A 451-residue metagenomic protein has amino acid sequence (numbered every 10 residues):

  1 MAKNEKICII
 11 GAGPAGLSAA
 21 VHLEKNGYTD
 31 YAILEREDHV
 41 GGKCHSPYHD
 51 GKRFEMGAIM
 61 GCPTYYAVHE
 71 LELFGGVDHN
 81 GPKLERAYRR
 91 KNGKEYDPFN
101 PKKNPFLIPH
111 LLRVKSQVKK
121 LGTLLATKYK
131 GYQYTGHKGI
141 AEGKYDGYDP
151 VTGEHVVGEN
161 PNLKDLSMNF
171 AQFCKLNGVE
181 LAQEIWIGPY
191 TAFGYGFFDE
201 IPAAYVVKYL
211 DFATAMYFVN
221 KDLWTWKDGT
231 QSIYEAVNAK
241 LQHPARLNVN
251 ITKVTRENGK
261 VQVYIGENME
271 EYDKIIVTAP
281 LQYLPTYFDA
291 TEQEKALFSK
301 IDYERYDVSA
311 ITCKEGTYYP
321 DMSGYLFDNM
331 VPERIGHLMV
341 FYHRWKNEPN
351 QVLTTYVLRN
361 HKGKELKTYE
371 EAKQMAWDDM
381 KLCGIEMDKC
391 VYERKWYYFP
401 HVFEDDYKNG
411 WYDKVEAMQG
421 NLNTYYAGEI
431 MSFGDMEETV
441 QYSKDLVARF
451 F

Functional and structural regions predicted by a protein language model:
E5-I33: N-terminal Rossmann-like FAD-binding beta1-loop-alpha1 element of flavoenzymes
A15, H39, Q282: Conserved Rossmann-like nucleotide-cofactor binding loop
E24-Y48: Glycine-rich FAD pyrophosphate-binding loop
N26, N250-L353, V357-L366: Mid-domain catalytic core of redox enzymes that form a hydrophobic substrate pocket/lid adjacent to a catalytic redox
K43, G51-P82: Conserved FAD-binding subdomain of flavin-dependent enzymes
D78-E200: Mobile amphipathic helical/loop "lid" adjacent to a hydrophobic cofactor/ligand pocket
L210-I265: Helical element adjacent to the flavin cofactor pocket in flavoenzyme catalytic cores
Y342-F451: Conserved flavin/dinucleotide-binding core of flavoenzymes
